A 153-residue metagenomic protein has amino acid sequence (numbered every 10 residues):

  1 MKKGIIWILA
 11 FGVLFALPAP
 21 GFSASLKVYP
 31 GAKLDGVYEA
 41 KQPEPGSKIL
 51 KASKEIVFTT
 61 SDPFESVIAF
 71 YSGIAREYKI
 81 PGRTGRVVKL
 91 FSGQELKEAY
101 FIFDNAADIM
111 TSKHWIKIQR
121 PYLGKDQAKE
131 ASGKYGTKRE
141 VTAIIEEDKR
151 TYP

Functional and structural regions predicted by a protein language model:
M1-I6: Positively charged n-region of N-terminal signal peptides that target proteins for export
W7-A16: Bacterial N-terminal signal peptides
A19-P153: An acidic-aromatic pocket/loop used at catalytic or ligand-binding sites
